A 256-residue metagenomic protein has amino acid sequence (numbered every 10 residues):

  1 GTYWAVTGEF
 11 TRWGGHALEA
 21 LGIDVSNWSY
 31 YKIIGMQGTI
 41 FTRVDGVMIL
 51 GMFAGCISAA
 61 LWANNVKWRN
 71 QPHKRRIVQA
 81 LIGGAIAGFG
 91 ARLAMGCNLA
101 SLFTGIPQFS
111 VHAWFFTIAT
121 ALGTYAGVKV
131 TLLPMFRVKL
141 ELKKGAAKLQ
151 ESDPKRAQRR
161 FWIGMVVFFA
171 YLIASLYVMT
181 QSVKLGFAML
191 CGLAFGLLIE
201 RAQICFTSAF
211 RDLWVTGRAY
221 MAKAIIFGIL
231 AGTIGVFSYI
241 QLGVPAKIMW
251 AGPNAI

Functional and structural regions predicted by a protein language model:
G1-I256: Membrane-interfacial helix-loop segments of redox and metal-homeostasis proteins, especially TM-loop-TM junctions
